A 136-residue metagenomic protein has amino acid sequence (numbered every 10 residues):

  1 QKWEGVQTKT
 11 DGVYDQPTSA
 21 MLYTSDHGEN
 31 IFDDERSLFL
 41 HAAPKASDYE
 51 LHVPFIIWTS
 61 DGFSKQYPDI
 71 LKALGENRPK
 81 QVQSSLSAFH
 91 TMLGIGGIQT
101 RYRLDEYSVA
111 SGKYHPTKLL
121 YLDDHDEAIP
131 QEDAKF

Functional and structural regions predicted by a protein language model:
Q1-F136: Catalytic domains that recognize anionic headgroups
